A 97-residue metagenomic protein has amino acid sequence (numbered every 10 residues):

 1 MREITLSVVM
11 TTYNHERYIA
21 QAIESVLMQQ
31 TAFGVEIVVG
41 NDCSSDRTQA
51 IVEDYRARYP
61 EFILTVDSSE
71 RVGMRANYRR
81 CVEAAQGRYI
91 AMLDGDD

Functional and structural regions predicted by a protein language model:
M1-D97: Nucleotide-sugar donor-binding/catalytic module of glycosyltransferases that assemble extracellular/cell-envelope
